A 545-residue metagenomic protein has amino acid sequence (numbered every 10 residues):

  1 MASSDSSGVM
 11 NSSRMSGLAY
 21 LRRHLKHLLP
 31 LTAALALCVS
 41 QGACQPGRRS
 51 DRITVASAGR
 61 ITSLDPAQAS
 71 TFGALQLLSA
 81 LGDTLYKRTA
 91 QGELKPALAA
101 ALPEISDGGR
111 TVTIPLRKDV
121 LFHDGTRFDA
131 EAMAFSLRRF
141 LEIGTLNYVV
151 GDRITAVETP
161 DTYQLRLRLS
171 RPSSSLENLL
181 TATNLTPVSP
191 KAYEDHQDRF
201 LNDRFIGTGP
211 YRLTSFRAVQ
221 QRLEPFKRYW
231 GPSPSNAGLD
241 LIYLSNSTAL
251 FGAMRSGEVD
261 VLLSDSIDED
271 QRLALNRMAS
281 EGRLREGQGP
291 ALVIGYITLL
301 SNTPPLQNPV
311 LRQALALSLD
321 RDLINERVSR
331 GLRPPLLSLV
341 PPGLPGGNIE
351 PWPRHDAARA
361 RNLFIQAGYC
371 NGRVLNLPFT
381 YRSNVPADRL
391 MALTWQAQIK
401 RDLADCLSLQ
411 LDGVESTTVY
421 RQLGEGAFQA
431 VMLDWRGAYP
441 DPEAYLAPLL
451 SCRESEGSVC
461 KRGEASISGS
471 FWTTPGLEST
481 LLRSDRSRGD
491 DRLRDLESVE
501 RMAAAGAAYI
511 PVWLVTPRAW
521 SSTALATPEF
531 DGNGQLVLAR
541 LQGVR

Functional and structural regions predicted by a protein language model:
S4-S7, N11, S16, K26 (+2 more regions): Surface-exposed binding/hinge segments that line and control ligand-binding clefts or catalytic entry sites
Q45-P46, D405-G424, A447-T523: Extracytoplasmic/peripheral linker and loop segments enriched in polar/acidic and small residues with frequent Thr/Pro
A56-D107, R138, I206-G207: N-terminal lobe/hinge region of extracytoplasmic solute-binding protein
V157-E158, T214-R222, D240-T303, E326: Extracellular/periplasmic solute-recognition and catalytic clefts
T181-P234, G238, T248, A358 (+1 more regions): Gly/Pro-rich hinge or "lid" segments in bacterial periplasmic/extracellular proteins
A218, I365-G437, P517: Ligand/substrate-recognition segments at binding pockets and active sites
P334-A367, S383-L390: Structural transition elements
A519-R545: Long beta-strand-rich cores associated with HINT superfamily self-processing modules
